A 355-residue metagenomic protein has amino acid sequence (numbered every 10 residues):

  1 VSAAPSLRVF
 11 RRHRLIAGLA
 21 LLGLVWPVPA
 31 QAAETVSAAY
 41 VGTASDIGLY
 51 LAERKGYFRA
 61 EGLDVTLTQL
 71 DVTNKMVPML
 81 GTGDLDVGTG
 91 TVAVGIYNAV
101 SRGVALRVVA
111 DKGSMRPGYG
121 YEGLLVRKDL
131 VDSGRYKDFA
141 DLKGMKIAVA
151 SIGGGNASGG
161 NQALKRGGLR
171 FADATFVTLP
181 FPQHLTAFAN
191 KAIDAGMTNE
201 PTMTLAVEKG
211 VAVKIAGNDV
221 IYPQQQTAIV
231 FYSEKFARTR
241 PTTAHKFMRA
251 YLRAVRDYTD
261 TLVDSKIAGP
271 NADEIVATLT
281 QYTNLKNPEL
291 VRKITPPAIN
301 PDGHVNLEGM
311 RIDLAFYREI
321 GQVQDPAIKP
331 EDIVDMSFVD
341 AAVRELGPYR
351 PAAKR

Functional and structural regions predicted by a protein language model:
S2-A17, W26: Bacterial N-terminal signal peptides that target proteins for export
W26-A32: Sec/Tat signal peptide C-region and signal peptidase I cleavage site
A33-R170, T175-T178, D194-E200, A216-G217 (+1 more regions): Short, glycine-/small- and polar/acidic-enriched structural segments that line small-molecule recognition paths
G56, P78, T82, Y97 (+11 more regions): Solvent-exposed, polar/charged alpha-helical surfaces in well-ordered, non-transmembrane soluble domains, broadly
S114-G123, V207, V211-R240, M248 (+2 more regions): Periplasmic-binding protein-like
V177-V213: Loop-centered beta-sheet repeat module
R238-D325: Secondary-structure end/capping motifs
R311-R355: Conserved C-terminal helix/tail region of periplasmic/extracytoplasmic solute-binding proteins
